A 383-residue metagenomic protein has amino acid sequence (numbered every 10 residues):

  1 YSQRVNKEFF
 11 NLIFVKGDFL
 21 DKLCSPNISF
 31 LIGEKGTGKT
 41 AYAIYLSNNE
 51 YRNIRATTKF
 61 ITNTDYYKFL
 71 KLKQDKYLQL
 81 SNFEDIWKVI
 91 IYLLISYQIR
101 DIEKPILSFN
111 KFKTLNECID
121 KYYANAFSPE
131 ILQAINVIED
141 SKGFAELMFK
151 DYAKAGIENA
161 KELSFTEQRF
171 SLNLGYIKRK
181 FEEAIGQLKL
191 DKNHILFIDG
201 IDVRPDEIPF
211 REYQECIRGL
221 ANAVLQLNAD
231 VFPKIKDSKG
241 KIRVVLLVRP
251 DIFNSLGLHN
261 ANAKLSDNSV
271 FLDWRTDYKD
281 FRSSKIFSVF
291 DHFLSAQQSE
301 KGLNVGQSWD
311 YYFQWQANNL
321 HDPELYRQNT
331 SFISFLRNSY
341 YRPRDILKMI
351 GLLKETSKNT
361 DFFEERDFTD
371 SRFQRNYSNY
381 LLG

Functional and structural regions predicted by a protein language model:
Y1-S29, E34, R52-R55, I102: A short, basic N-terminal segment
N11-F14, K22-S25, G175-R179, V224 (+1 more regions): Short linear interaction motifs
C24-N27, T37, R52, L190-K192 (+4 more regions): Short, well-ordered loop/turn elements at secondary-structure boundaries
N27, L80-E84, P209: Membrane-entry segments of alpha-helical transmembrane domains in multi-pass membrane proteins
E34-I195, R204, P250-F253: P-loop NTPase nucleotide-binding core
V89, L93, I195, R218 (+3 more regions): Short, hydrophobic, well-ordered secondary-structure elements
G175-F197, I201-P323: The catalytic "switch" region of P-loop NTPases
A317-G383: C-terminal alpha-helical "lid" subdomain
